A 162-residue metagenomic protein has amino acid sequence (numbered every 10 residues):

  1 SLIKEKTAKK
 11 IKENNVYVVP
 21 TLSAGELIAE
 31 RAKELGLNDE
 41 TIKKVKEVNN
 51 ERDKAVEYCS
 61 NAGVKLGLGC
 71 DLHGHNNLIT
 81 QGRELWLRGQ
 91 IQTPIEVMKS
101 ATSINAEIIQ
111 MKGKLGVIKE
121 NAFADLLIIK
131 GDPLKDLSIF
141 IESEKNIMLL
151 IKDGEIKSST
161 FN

Functional and structural regions predicted by a protein language model:
S1-N50, L72-H75, E107-I109, K130: Active-site core of metal-dependent hydrolases
E40, N49-P133: His/Asp/Glu-enriched, well-ordered alpha-helical/loop segment that forms or immediately abuts the divalent-metal
P133-I139: Short, Lys/Arg- and Gly-enriched loop/turn segments at beta-strand edges
S143-K145: Short, small/polar residue-rich loop motifs at catalytic or cofactor-binding pockets
L150: Short aromatic-centered micro-motifs
